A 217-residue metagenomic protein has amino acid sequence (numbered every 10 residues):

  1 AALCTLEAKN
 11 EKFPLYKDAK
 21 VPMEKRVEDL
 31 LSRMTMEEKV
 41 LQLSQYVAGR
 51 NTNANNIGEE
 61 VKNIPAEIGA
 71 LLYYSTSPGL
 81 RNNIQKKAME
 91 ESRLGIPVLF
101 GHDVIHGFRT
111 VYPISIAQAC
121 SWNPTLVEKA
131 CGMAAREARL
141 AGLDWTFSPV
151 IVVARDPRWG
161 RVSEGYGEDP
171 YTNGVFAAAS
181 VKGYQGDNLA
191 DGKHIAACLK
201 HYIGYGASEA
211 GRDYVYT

Functional and structural regions predicted by a protein language model:
A2-T217: Glycoside hydrolase catalytic-domain context in secreted enzymes
